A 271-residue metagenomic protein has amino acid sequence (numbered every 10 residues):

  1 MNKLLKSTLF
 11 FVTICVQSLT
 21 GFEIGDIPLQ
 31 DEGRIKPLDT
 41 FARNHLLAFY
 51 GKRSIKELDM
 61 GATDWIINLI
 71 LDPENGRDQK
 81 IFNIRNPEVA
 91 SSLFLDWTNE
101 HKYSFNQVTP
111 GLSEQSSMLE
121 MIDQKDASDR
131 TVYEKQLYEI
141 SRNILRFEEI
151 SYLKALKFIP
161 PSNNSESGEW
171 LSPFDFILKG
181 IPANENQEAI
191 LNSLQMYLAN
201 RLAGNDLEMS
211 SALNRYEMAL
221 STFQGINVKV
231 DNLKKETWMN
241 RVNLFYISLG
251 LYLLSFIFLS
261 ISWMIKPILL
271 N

Functional and structural regions predicted by a protein language model:
M1-K6: Positively charged n-region of N-terminal signal peptides that target proteins for export
S7-V16: Bacterial N-terminal signal peptides
L19-W238: Soluble extramembrane regions of membrane proteins in the secretory/endomembrane system
N227-N271: Core alpha-helical transmembrane segments of integral membrane proteins
